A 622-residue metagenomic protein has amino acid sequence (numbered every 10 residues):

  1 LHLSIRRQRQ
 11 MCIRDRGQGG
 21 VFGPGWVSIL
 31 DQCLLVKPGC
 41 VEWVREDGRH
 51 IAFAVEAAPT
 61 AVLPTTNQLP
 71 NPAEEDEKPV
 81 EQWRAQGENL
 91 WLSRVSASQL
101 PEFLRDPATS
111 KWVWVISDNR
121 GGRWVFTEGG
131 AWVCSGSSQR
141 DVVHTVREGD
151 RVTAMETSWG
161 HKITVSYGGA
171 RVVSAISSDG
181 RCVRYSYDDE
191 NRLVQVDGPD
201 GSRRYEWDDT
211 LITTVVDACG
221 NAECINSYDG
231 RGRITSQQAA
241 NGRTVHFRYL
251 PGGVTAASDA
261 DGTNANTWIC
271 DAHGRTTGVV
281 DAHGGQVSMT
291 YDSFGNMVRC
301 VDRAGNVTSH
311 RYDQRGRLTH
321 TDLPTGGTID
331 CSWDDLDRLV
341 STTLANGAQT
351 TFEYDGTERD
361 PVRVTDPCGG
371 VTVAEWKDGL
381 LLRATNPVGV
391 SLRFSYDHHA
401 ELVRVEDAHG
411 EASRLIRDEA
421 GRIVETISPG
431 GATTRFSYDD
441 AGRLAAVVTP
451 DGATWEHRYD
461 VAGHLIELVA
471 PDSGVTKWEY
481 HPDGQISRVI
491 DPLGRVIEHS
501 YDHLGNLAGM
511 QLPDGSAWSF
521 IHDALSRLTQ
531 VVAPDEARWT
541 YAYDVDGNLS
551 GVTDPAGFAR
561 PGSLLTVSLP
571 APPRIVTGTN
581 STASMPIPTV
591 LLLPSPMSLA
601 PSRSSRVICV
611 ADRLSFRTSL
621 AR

Functional and structural regions predicted by a protein language model:
L1, D31-L35, V41-W43: Short secondary-structure boundary/capping segments within folded domains
H2, R6-I13, T566: Short, small-residue-biased leader/transition segments that mark boundaries at the very start of proteins
R7, C40-W43, D47-R622: Extended charged/polar low-complexity repeat regions
D15-R16, P38: Non-catalytic interaction/regulatory modules that flank or connect domains
G17-C33: Charged, amphipathic alpha-helical segments
